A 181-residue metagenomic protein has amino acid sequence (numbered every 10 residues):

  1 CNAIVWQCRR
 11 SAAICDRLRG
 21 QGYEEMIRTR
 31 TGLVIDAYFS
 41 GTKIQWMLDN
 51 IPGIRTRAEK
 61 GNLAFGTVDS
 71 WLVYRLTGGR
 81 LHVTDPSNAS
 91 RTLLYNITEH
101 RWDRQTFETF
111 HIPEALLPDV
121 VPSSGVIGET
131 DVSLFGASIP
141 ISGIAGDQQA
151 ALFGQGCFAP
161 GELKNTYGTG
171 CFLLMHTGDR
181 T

Functional and structural regions predicted by a protein language model:
C1-I44: Active-site phosphate-binding/coordination module
N2-A3, T29-A37, E59-L63, A89-I97 (+1 more regions): Flexible, glycine/proline-enriched loop segments at strand-loop-helix junctions that form or flank small-ligand binding
C8, M47, T106: Residue-level signal for inorganic ion chemistry
L48-K60: Basic phosphate/pyrophosphate-binding loop/patch that engages nucleotide-derived ligands
L63-D69: NAD(P)-dependent dehydrogenases' Rossmann-like dinucleotide-binding region
L81, P86-T181: ATP-dependent carbohydrate kinase catalytic cores
